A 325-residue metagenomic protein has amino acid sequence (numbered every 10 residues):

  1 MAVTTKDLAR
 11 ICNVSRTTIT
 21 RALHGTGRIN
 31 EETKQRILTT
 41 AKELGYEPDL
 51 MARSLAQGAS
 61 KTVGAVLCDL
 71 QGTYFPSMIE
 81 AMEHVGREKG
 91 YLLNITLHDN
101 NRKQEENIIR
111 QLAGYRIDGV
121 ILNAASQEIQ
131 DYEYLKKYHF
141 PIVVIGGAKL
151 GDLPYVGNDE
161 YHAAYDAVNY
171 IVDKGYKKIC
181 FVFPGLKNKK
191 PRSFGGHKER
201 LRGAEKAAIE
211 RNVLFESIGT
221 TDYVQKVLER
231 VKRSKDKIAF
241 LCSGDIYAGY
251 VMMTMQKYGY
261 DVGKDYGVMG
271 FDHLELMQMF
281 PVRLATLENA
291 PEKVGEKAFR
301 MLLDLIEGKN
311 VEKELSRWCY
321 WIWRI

Functional and structural regions predicted by a protein language model:
M1-K61, Y74, I142: N-terminal helix-turn-helix DNA-binding module of bacterial transcription factors
T18-R21, L55-Q71, K178-N188: Short beta-strand segments enriched in small/hydrophobic residues
L44-G119, K198, R202: Amphipathic helical "hinge" segments at domain boundaries
Y74-E88, A163-D166, R192-L214, Y250 (+2 more regions): Short, solvent-exposed amphipathic alpha-helices that sit in or adjacent to ligand/effector-binding or catalytic
N123-D166, P184-N188, I246, D272-L284: Flexible loop/hinge segments that line or gate small-molecule binding clefts
V156-F183, D222-E229, A248, N289-E307: Hydrophobic alpha-helical segments within soluble ligand-binding/sensing domains
A167-V213, K313-I325: An alpha-beta-alpha
E229-I325: Flexible loop/turn connectors
